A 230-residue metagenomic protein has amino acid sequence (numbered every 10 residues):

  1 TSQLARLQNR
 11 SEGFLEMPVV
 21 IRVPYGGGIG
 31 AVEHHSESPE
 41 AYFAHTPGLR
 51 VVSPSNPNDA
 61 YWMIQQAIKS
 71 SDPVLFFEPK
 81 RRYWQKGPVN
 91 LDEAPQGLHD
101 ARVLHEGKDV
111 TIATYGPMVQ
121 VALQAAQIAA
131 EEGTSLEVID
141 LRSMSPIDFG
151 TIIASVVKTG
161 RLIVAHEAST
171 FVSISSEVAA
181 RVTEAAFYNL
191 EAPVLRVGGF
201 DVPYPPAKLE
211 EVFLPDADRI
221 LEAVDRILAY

Functional and structural regions predicted by a protein language model:
T1-F14: Thiamine diphosphate
S2-Q3, S38, Y42, E177-R181: Alpha-helical scaffold elements adjacent to nucleotide-binding pockets in ATP/GTP-utilizing enzyme cores
R6, D59-I64, Q96-D100: Glycine-rich, charged/polar anion/phosphate-binding loops that engage phosphate groups from diverse ligands
F14-R22, G28-G30, K80-Y230: Thiamine diphosphate
V23-Y25, I29-D72: Internal gly/pro-rich beta-alpha loop/helix module that stabilizes soluble enzyme cofactors or their anionic handles
D72-P73, G160: Short, surface-exposed beta-edge/turn micro-motifs
